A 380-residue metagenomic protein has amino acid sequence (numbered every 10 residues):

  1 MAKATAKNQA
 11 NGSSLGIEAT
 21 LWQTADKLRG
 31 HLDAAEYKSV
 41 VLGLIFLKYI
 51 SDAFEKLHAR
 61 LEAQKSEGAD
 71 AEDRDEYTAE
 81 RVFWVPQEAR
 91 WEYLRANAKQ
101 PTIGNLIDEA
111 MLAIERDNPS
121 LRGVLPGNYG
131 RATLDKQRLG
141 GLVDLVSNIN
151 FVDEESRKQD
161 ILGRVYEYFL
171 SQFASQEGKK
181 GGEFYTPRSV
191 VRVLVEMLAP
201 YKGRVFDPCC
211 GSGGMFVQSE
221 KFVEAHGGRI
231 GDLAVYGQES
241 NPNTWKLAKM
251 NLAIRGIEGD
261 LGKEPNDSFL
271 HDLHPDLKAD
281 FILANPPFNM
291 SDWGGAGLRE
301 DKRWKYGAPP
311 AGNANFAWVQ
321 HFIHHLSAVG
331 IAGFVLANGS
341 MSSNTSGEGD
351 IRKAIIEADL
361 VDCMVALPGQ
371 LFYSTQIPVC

Functional and structural regions predicted by a protein language model:
M1-Y201, D260-L273, A366-Q370: Non-catalytic, mostly N-terminal accessory regions of nucleic-acid modification and defense proteins
G16, T20, S240, A314: Soluble or luminal CAZymes and related metallo-dependent hydrolases
K27, I149, Y168, Q172 (+8 more regions): Conserved, well-folded catalytic cores of nucleic-acid-processing and energy-transducing macromolecular machines
E36, K278, I282, Q376-P378: A generic structural signal for well-ordered coil/turn residues at beta-strand boundaries that shape enzyme active-site
V41-Y49, L194, W245, P310-C380: Conserved Class I SAM-dependent methyltransferase catalytic core
Q172-S175, L298-R303: Gly-rich Lys/Arg/Thr-decorated short loops/hinges at beta-loop-alpha junctions or inter-strand turns that position
K179, Y306-A308: Extracellular loop and loop/strand-boundary signature of outer-membrane beta-barrel proteins
K180-A284, N289-W293, L298-E300, F316 (+2 more regions): Conserved S-adenosyl-L-methionine
